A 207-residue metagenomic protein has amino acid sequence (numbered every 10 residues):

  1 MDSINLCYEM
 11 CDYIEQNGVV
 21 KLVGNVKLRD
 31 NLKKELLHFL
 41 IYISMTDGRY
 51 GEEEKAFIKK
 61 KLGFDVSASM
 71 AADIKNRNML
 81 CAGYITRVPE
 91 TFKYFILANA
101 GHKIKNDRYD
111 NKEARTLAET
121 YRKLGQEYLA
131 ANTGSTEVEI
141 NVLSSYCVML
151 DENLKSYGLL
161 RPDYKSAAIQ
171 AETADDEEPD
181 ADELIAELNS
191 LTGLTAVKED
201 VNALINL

Functional and structural regions predicted by a protein language model:
M1-I185: Small-residue-enriched hydrophobic alpha-helices in membranes
D182-L207: Pre-Walker A (pre-P-loop) alpha-helix and adjacent loop at the N terminus of AAA/AAA+ ATPase modules, a conserved
